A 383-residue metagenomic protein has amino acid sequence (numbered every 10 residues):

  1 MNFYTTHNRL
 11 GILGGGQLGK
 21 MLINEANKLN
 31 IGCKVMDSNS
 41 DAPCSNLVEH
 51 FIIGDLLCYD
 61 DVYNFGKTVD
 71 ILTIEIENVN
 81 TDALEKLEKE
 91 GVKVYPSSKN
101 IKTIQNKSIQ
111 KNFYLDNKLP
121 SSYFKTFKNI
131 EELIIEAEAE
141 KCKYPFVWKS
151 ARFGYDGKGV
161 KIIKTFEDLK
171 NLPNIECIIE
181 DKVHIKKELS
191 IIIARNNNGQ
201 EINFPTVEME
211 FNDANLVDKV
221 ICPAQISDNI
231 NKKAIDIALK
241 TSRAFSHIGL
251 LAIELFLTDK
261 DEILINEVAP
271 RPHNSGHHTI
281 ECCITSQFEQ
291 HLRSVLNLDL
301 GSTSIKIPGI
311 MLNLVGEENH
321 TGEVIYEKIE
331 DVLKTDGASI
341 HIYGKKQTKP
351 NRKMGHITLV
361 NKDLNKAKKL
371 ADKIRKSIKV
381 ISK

Functional and structural regions predicted by a protein language model:
M1-Q105, I109: ATP-binding N-terminal substructure of ATP-dependent carboxylate-amine bond-forming enzymes
T6, R293-K383: Peripheral (often C-terminal) accessory segments that flank ATP-dependent C-N-forming ligase machineries
C44-S45, A151-R152, T348-R352: Short, flexible turn/loop "capping" segments at secondary-structure junctions
D55-Y59, T81, I130-L133, F166 (+1 more regions): Structural motif corresponding to alpha-helix initiation and N-cap regions
T103-S190, A194-T241, A371, R375: Active-site nucleotide/adenylate-binding loops and adjacent lid/helix of ATP-dependent enzymes
P173-I226, N231-I265, A269-H277, E289-S302 (+2 more regions): Phosphate-binding core of ATP-grasp and ATP-grasp-like enzymes
T279-E281: A conserved FAD-binding loop/helix module that cradles the flavin
